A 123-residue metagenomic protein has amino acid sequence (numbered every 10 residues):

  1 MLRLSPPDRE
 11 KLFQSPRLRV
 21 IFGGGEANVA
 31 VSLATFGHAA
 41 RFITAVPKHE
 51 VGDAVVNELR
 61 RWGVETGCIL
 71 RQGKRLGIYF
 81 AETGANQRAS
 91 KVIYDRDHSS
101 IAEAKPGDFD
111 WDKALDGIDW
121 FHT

Functional and structural regions predicted by a protein language model:
M1-K11: Positively charged, low-complexity intrinsically disordered leader regions
L2, E26-N28, V55, F80: Short, flexible micro-motifs
R3-L4, F36, W62: Change "in soluble alpha/beta enzymes" to "in soluble alpha/beta proteins
E10-Q14, D110: A glycine- and small-aliphatic-rich helix-loop capping segment at beta-alpha/alpha-beta transitions that lines
F13-G23: Short pre-catalytic strand/loop immediately N-terminal to key active-site residues, enriched for Gly-Thr
F22-E26, V51: Conserved donor sugar-nucleotide recognition element shared by glycan-biosynthetic enzymes
A30-A39: Alpha-helix C-terminal capping segments
A39-T123: Conserved N-terminal subdomain of the carbohydrate kinase-like
